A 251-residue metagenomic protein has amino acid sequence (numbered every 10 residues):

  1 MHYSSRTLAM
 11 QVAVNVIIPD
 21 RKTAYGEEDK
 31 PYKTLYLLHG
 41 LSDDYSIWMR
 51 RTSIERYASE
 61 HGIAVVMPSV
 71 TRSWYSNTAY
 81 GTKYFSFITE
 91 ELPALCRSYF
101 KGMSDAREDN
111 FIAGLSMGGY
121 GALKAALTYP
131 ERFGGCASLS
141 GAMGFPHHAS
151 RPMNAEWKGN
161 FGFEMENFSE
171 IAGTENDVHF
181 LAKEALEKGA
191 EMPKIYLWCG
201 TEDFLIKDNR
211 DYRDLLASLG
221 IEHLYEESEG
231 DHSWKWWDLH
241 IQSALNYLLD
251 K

Functional and structural regions predicted by a protein language model:
M1-K251: Non-catalytic cap/lid and distal C-terminal segments of serine-dependent acyl enzymes
